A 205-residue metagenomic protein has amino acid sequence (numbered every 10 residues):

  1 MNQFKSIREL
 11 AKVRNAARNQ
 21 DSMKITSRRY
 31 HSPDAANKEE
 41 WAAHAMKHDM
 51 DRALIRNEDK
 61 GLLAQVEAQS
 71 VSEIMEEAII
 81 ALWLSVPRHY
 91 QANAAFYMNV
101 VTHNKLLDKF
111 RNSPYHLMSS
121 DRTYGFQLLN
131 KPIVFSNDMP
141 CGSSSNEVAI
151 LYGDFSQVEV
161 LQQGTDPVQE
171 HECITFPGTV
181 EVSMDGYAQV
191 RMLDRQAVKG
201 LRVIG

Functional and structural regions predicted by a protein language model:
N2-Y30, I55, D59, E170-G205: Protruding loop/beta-arch "assembly-hinge" segments enriched in small, turn-prone residues
K12, N19-R88, G200-G205: Alpha-helical scaffold segments that mediate packing/assembly in large oligomeric complexes
V13, A17-N19, R29, A35 (+9 more regions): Intrinsically disordered, low-complexity peptide-like regions
K60-V180, G186, A197: Extended oligomerization regions of viral-like shell subunits
